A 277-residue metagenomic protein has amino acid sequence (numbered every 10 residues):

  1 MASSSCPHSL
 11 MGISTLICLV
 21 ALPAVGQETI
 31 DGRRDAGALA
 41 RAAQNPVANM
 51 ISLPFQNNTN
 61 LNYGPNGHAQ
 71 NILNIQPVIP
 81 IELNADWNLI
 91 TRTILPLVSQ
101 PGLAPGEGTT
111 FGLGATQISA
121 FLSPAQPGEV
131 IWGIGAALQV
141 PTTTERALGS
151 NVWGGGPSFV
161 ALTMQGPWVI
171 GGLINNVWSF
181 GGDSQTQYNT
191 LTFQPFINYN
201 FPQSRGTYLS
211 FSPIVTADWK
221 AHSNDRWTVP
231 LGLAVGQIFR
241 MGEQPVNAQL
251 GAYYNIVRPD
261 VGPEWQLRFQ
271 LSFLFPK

Functional and structural regions predicted by a protein language model:
M1-D35, K277: Cleavable N-terminal export/targeting peptides
G26-G182, T186-K277: Transmembrane beta-barrel domains of Gram-negative outer membranes and organellar outer membranes
